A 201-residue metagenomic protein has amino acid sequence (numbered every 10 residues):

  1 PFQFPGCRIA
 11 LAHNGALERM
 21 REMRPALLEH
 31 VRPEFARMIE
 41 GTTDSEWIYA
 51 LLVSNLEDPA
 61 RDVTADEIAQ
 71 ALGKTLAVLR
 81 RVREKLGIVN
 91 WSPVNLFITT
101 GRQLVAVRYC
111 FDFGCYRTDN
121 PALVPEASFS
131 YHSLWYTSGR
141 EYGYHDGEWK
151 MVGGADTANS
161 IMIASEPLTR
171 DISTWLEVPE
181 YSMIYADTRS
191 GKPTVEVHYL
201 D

Functional and structural regions predicted by a protein language model:
P1-H13, L17-D201: Conserved short alpha-helical segments that host acidic/polar catalytic motifs at enzyme active sites
